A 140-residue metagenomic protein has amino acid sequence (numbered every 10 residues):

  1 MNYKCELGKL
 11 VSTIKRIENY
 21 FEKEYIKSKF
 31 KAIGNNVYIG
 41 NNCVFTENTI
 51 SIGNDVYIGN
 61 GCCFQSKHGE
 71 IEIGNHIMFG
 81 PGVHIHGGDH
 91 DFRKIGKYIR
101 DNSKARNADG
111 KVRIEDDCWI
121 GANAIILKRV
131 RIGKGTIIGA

Functional and structural regions predicted by a protein language model:
M1-V44: Extended, small-residue-rich solenoid/repeat segments and analogous flexible loops that form exposed scaffolds
N2-C5, F79, C118, I138: Hydrophobic transmembrane signal anchors and adjacent membrane-proximal interface regions, especially in viral
T13, T46-T49, T136: Residue-identity detector for threonine
V37, V56-Y57, T136: A compositionally biased, intrinsically disordered/low-complexity signal enriched for hydrophobic/aromatic residues
C43-I52, Y57-R131: Flexible, glycine/small-residue-enriched loop-and-beta-strand segment within the central core of proteins
R129-A140: C-terminal/domain-terminus segments
